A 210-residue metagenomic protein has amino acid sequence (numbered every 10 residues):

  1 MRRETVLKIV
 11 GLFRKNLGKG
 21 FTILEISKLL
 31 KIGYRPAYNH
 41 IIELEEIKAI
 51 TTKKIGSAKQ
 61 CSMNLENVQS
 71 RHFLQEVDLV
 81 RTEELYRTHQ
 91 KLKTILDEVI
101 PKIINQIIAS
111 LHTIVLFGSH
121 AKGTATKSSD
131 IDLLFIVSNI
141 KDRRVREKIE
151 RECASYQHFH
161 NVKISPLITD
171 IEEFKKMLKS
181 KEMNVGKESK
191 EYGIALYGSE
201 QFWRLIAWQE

Functional and structural regions predicted by a protein language model:
M1-S110, K122-T126, S138-E210: Catalytic core of pol beta-like nucleotidyltransferases
V115: Phosphate-binding active sites in nucleotide-utilizing proteins
G118: Active-site glycine-centered loops adjacent to acidic/histidine catalytic or metal-binding residues that shape
D132-I136: Short beta-strand->loop micro-motif that forms the acidic, two-metal-ion catalytic signature in nucleotide-processing
